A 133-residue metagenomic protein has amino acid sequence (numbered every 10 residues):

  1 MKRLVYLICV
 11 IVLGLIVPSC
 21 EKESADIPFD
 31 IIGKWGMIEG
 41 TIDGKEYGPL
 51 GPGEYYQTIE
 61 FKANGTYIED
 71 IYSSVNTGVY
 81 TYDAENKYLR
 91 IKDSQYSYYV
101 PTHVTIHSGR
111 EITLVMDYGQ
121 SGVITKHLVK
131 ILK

Functional and structural regions predicted by a protein language model:
M1-K2, E21: N-terminal hydrophobic targeting signals that begin at the initiator methionine
K2-C9: Sec-dependent signal peptide recognition, specifically the positively charged N-region followed immediately by
L15-S19: C-terminal motif of bacterial Sec signal peptides marking the signal peptidase cleavage site
E21-V79, E85-K133: Lipid interaction determinants
